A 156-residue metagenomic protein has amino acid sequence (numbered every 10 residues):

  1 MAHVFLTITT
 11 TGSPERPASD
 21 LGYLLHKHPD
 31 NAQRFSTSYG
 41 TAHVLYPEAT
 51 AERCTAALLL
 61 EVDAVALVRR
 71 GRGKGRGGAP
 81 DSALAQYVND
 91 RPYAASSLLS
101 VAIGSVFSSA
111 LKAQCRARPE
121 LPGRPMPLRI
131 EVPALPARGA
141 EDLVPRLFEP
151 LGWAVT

Functional and structural regions predicted by a protein language model:
A2-T156: N-terminal accessory segments
